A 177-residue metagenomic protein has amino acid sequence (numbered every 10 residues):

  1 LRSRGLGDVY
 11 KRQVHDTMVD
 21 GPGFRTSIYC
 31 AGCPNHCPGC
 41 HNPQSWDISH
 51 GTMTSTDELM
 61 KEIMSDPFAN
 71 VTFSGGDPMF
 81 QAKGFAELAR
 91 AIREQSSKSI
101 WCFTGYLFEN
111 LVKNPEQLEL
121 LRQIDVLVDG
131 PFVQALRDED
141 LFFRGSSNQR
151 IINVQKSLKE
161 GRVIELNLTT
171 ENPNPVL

Functional and structural regions predicted by a protein language model:
L1-Y10: Single conserved hydrophobic/aromatic residue that forms the stacking wall/gate of nucleotide- or nucleobase-binding
R4, N35, D66, E119-R122: Structured loop/turn residues at beta-strand edges in well-structured enzyme cores
G7, A69, D125: Conserved acidic residues
K11-H36: N-terminal pre-triad scaffold of radical SAM enzymes
F24, N42-L120: Conserved Radical SAM active-site core
Q81-S96, R137-L177: P-loop/Walker A phosphate-binding loop and immediately adjacent motor/lid segment at beta-alpha junctions
K113-L136: Structural recognition of alpha->loop->beta junctions
